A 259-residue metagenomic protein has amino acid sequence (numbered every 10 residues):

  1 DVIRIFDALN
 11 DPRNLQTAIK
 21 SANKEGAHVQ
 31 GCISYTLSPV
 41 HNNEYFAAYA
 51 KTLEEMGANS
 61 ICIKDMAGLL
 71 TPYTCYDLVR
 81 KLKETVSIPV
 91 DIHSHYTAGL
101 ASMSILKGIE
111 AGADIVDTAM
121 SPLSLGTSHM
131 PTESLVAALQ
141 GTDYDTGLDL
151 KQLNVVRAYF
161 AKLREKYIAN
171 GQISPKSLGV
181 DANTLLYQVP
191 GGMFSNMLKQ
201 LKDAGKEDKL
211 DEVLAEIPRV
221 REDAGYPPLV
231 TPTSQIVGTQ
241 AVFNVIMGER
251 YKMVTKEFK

Functional and structural regions predicted by a protein language model:
D1-K259: Catalytic cores and adjacent flexible loops of soluble metabolic enzymes that perform enolate/carbanion chemistry on
